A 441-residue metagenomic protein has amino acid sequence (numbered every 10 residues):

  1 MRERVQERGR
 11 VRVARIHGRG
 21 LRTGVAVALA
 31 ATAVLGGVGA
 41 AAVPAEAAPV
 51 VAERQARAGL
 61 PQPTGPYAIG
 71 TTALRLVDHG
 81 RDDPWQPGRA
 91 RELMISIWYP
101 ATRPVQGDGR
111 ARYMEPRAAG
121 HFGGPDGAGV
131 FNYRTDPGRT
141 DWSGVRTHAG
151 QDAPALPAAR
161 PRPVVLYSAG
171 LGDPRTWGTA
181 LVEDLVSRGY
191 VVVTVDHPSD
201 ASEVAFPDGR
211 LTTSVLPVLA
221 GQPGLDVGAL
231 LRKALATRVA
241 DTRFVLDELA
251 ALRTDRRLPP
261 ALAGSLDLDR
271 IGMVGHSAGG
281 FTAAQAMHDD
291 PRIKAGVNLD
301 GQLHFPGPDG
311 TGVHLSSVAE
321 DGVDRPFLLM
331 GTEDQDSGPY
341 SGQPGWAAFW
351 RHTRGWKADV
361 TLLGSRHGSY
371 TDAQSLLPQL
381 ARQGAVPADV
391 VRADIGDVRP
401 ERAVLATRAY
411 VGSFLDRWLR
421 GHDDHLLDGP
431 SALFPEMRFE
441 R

Functional and structural regions predicted by a protein language model:
E7, V11-A47: Secretory targeting and sorting signals
P49-P61, P66-T71, V77-H79, T102 (+2 more regions): Alpha/beta-hydrolase-fold serine-hydrolase catalytic core, especially in secreted/extracellular enzymes
P49-V165, V390-P400: Domain-level recognition of soluble alpha/beta enzyme cores, biased toward histidine phosphatases/phosphomutases
P100-P104, R112-R134, W177-Q222, L363: Active-site machinery of serine-nucleophile hydrolases
H148-R162, Y167-A205, F305-P306, D336-P339: Short substrate-entry loop that stabilizes the transition state in hydrolases
A159, K294-H367: The feature captures the conserved acid-bearing segment of alpha/beta-hydrolase catalytic domains
F206-S265: Alpha/beta-hydrolase active-site loop
V245-L315: Primarily recognizes the serine-hydrolase "nucleophile elbow" in alpha/beta-hydrolase and SGNH/GDSL folds
